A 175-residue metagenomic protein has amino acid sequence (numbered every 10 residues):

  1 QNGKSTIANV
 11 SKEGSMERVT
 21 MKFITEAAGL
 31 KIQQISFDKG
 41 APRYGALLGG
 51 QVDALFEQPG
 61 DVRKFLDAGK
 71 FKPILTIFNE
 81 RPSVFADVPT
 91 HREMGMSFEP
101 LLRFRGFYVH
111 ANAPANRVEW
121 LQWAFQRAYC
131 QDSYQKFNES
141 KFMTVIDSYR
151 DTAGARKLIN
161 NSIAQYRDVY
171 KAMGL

Functional and structural regions predicted by a protein language model:
Q1-P42, H91-E93, F104-E139: Hinge/capping helix and adjacent helix->loop/strand transition within the periplasmic-binding protein
T6-V88: Ligand-binding pocket segment of bilobal, Venus flytrap-like solute-binding proteins
K12-M16, K39, A54, Q58 (+4 more regions): Extracytoplasmic/periplasmic, Sec-exported soluble proteins
L30, N116-L175: An extracytoplasmic/periplasmic, membrane-proximal ligand-sensing/linker region
I32, K72-P73, F98-P100, V145: Residue-level detector of short coil/turn "hinge" positions at structural boundaries
A41, R63-K64, P82, F107 (+2 more regions): Short secondary-structure capping/turn micro-motifs that flank functional sites
L66-D67, R92, C130, K171: A short hydrophobic alpha-helix cap/turn motif
L75-A111: Periplasmic-binding protein-like
